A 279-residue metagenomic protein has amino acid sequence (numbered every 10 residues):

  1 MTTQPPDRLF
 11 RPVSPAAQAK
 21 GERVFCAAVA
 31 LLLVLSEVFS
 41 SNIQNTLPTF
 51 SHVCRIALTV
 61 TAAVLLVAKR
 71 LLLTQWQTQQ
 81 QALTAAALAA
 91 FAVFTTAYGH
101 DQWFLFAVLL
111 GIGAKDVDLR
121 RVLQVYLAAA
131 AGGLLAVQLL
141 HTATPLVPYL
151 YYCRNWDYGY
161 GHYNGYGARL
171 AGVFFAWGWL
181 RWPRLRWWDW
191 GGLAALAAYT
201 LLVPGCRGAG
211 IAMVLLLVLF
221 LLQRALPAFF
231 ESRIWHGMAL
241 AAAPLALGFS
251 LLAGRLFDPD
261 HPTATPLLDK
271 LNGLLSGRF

Functional and structural regions predicted by a protein language model:
M1-Q18: Short, Lys/Arg-rich, polar N-terminal cytosolic tail immediately upstream of the first transmembrane signal-anchor
V13, A17-S36, C54-L73, Q81-D258: Hydrophobic transmembrane helix bundles of membrane-integrated enzymes that assemble and modify cell-envelope
S36-R55, Y149, P262, P266: Juxtamembrane/transmembrane-helix boundary motifs at the membrane-water interface
N42-N45, N155, N164, N272: Detector for Asparagine
F257-F279: Membrane-interface loop/short-helix elements at transmembrane-helix boundaries of multipass membrane proteins
